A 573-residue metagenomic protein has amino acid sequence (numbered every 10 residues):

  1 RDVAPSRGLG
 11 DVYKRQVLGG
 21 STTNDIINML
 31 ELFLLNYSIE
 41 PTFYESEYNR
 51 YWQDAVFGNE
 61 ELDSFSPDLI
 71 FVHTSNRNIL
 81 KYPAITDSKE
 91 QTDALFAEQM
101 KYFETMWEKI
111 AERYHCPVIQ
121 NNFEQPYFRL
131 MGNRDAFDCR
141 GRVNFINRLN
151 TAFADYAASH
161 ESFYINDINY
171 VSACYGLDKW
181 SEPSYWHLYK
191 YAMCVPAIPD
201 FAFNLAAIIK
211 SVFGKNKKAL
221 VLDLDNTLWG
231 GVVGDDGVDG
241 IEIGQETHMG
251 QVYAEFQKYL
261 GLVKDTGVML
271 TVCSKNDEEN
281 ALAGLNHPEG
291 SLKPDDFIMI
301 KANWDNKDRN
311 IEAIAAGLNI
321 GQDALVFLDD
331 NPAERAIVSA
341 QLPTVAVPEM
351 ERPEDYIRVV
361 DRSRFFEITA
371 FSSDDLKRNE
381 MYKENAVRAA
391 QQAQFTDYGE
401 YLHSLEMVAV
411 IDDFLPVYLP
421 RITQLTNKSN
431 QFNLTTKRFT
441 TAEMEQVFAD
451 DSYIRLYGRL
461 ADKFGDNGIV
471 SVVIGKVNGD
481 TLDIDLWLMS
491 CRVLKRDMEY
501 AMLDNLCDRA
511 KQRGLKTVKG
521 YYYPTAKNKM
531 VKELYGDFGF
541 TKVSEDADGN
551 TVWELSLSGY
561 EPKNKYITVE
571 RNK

Functional and structural regions predicted by a protein language model:
D2-Y13: Single conserved hydrophobic/aromatic residue that forms the stacking wall/gate of nucleotide- or nucleobase-binding
G10, M29, Y37-S38, T42-S46 (+2 more regions): Alpha-helical cap/lid subdomain in secreted, periplasmic, or secretory-pathway luminal O-acyl-processing enzymes
K218-V233: Asp-based phosphoryl-transfer active-site loop
E255-N286, V338, L434-F439, E443-M444 (+2 more regions): Substrate-recognition element of Asp-dependent hydrolases with the DxDx(T/V) motif
I311-P332, V338: Conserved Lys-Pro-Asp/Glu-containing loop-to-beta segment of HAD-superfamily phosphomonoesterases, centered on
S339, P343-L405, D508-K573: Terminal substrate-recognition subdomain of acyl/acetyltransferases
F414-S490: A conserved beta-strand-loop-helix scaffold within acyl/acetyltransferase catalytic domains
K463, I469-D546: Acyl-donor binding region in acyl/amide transferases
